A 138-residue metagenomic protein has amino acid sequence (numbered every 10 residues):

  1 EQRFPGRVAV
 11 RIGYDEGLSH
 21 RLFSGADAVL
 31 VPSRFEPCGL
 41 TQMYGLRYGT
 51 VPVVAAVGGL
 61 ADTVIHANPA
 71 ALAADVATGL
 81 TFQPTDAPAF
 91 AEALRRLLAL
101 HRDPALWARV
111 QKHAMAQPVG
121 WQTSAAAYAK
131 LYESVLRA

Functional and structural regions predicted by a protein language model:
E1-E16: Nucleotide-activated donor-binding/catalytic signature segment of Leloir-type glycosyltransferases, i.e., the conserved
G6, T50, V119: Short glycine/serine/threonine/alanine-rich loop segments
R11-Y14, R109-Q111, A127-Y128: Short coil/turn segments at secondary-structure boundaries
Y14, L18, L106, G120: Conserved acidic
E16, L60-A61, A129: Positions that flank functional sites
R21-R109, A116: Catalytic binding pocket for nucleotide-activated donors in carbohydrate/polymer assembly enzymes
G25-A26, W121-T123: Short glycine/threonine-rich loop-to-helix capping motif typified by GTGT followed within a few residues by an Asp-Pro
Q122-A138: C-terminal alpha-helical cap of glycosyltransferases
